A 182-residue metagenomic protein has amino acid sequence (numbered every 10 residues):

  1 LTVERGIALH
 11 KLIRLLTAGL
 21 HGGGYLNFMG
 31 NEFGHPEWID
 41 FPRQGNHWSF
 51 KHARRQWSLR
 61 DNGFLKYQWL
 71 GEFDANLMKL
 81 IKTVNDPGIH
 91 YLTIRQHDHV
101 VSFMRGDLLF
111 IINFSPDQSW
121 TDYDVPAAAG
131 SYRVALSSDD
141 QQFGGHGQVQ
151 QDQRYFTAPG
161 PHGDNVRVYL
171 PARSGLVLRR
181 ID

Functional and structural regions predicted by a protein language model:
V3-L9, L16-N27, N31-D182: Carbohydrate-interacting/catalytic domains
